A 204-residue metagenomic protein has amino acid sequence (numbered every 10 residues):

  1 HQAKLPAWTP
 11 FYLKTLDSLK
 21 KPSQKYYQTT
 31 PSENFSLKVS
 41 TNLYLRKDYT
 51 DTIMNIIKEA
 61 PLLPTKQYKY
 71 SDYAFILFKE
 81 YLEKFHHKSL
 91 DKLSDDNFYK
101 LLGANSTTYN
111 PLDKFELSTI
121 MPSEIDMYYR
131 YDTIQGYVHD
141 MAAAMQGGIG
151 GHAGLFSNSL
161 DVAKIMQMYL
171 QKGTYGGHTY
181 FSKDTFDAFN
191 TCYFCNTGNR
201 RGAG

Functional and structural regions predicted by a protein language model:
H1-G204: Short, surface-exposed loop or secondary-structure junction motifs that flank catalytic or metal-binding residues
